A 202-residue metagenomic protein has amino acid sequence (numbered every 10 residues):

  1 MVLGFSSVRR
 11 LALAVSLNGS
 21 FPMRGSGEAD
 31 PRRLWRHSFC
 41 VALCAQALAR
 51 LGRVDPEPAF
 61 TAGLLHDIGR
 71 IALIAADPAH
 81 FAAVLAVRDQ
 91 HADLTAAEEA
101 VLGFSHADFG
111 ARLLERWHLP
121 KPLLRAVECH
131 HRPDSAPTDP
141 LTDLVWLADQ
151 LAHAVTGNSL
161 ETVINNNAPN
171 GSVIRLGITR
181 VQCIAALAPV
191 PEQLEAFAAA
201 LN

Functional and structural regions predicted by a protein language model:
M1-L85, D89-N167: Conserved alpha-helical "signature site" that marks functionally important helical segments or helix/loop junctions
N170-N202: Terminal helices and disordered tails flanking the catalytic cores of nucleotide-processing hydrolases
